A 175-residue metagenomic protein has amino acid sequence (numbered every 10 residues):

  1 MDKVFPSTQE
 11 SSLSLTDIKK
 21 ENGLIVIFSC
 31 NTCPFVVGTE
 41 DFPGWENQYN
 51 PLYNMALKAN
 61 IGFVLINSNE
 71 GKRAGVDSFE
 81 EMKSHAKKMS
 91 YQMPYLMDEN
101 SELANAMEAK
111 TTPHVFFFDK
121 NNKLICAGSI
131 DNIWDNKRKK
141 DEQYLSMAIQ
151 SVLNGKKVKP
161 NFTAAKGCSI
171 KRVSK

Functional and structural regions predicted by a protein language model:
M1-K20: Mature N-terminal segment immediately following signal peptide/propeptide cleavage in secreted/periplasmic
S14-W45, I149: Short active-site neighborhood of thiol/selenol oxidoreductases, capturing the structured segment around
K20-L24, K58-F63, S90-M93, K120-N121: Loop/turn elements at helix/coil->beta-strand transitions in domains of secreted/extracellular proteins
C30-N47, G75, V115, G167-K171 (+1 more regions): Short, thiol/selenol-centered motifs that function as redox-active sites or metal-ligating centers
V37-K88, E102-L103: Structural microenvironment flanking redox-active thiols in thiol-disulfide oxidoreductases
M82-F118: Short, internal strand/loop/helix patches that form the active-site neighborhood or redox-interaction surface
F117-K175: Thiol-/selenol-based redox modules, centered on thioredoxin-like and closely related oxidoreductase domains
